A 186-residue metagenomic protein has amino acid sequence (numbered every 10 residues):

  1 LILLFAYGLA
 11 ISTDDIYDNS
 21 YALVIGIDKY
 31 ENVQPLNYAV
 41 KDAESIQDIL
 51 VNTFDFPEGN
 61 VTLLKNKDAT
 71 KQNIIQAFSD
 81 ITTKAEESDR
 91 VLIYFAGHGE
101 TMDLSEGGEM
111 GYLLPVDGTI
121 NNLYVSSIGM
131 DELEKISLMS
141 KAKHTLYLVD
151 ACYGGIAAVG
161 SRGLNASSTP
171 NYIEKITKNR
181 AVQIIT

Functional and structural regions predicted by a protein language model:
L1-N19, I27-K29, A142-K143, R162: Disordered regulatory segments flanking catalytic cores
I11, A43, Q47-D89, Y124-V125: Functional beta-strand-loop-alpha-helix junction segments that form "active/interaction loops" within catalytic
N19, Q72-A96, E100-G160: Caspase-like (clan CD) cysteine peptidase catalytic core
S20, V61, V182: Short, conserved active-site loop motifs that form the nucleotide-linked donor/cofactor pocket
A22-N32, E58-N60, V116: Acidic/histidine-rich, surface-exposed loop or edge segments in extracytoplasmic proteins
G26, I46, I93: Terminal peptide-recognition signature
G26, L50, K65, A142-T186: Active-site-proximal C-terminal subdomain of hydrolase catalytic domains
Y30-E44, D48: Glycine- and acidic-residue-enriched helix-capping/strand-helix junction motifs
